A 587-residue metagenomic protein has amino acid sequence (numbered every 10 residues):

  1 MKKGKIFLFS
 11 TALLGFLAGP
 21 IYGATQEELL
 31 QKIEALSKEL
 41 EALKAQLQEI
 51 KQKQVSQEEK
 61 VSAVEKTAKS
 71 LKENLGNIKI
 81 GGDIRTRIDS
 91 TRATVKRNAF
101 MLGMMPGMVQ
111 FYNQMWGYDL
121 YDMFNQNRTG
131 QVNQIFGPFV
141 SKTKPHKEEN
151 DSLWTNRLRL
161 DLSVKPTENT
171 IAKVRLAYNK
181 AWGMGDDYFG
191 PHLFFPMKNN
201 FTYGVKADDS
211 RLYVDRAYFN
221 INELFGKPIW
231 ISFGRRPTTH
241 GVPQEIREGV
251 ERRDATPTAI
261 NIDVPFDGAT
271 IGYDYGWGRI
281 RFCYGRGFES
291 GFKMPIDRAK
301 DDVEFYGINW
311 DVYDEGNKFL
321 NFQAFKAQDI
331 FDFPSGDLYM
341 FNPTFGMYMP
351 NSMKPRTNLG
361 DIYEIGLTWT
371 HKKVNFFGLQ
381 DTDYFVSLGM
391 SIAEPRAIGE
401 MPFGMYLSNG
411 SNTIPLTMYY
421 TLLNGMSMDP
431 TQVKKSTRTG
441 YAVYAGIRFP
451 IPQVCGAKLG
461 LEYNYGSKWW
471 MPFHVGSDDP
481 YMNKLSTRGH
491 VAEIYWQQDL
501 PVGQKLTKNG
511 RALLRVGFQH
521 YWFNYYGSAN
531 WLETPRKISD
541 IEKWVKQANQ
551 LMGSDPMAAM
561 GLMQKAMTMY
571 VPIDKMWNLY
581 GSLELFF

Functional and structural regions predicted by a protein language model:
I21-N150, D161, C455: N-terminal periplasmic/intermembrane-space "pro-region" immediately following the signal or transit peptide
K51-Q57, V61-L71, S163-V164, E168-K180 (+1 more regions): Mobile, glycine-rich extracellular loop/lid and propeptide segments that shape or gate substrate/ligand access
T86-R92, Y178-W182, R235-T239, Y275-W277 (+9 more regions): Transmembrane beta-strands of outer-membrane beta-barrel pores
S90-K227, H240-E251, A255-P257, E394-R396 (+6 more regions): Surface-exposed loop and membrane-interface regions of Gram-negative outer-membrane beta-barrel proteins
Q110, F225-I231, E245, G249-I451 (+3 more regions): Signature for the C-terminal beta-barrel architecture of outer-membrane proteins
L158-V164, R216-I221, A269-Y273, I308-V312 (+6 more regions): Residues on the lipid-exposed face of transmembrane beta-strands in outer-membrane beta-barrel proteins
F305-L359, Y363, L367, F385 (+3 more regions): Outer membrane beta-barrel transmembrane domains
V545, V571-F587: Outer-membrane beta-barrel "beta-signal"
